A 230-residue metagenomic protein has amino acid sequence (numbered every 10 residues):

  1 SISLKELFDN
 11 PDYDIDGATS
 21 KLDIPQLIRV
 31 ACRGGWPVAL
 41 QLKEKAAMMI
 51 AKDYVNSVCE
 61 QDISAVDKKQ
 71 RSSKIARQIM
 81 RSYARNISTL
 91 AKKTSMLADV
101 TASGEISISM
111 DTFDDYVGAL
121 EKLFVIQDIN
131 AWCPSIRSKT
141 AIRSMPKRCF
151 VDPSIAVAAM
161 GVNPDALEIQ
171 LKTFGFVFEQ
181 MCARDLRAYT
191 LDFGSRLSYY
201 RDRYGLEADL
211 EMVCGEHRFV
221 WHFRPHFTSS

Functional and structural regions predicted by a protein language model:
S1-I2: Conserved P-loop NTPase catalytic core
E6-S57: Amphipathic alpha-helical "lid/sensor" segments that cap RecA-like P-loop NTPase cores
S20, E44, G175, H226-T228: Short beta->alpha junction loops/turns
L40-H217: Accessory nucleic acid-recognition modules appended to NTPase machines
D202-Y204, H226-S229: Short beta->alpha connector loops
V213-T228: Active-site ExK catalytic segment of metal-dependent nucleases
